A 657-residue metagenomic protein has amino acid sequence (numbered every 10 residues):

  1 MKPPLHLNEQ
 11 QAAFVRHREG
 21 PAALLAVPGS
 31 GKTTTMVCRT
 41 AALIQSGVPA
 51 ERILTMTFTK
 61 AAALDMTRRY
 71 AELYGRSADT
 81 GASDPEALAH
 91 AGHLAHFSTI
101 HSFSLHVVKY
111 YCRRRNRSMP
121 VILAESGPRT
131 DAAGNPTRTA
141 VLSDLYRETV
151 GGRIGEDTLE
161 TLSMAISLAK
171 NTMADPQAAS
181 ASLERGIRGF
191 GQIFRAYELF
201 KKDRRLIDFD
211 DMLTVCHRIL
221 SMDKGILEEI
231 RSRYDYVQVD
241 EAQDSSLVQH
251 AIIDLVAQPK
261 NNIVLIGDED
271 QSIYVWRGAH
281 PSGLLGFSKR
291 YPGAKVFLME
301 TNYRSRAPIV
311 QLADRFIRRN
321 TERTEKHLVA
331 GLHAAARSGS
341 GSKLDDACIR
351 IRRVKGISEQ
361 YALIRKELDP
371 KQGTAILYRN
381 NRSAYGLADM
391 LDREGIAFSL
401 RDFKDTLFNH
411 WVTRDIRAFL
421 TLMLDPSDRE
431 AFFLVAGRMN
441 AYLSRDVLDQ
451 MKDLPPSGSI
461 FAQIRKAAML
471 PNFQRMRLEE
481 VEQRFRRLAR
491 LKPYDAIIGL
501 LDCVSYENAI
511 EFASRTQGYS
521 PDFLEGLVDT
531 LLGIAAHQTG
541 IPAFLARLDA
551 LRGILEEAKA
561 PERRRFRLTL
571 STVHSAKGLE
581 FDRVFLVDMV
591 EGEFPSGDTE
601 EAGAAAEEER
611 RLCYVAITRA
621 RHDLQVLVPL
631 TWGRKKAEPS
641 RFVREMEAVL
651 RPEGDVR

Functional and structural regions predicted by a protein language model:
M1-N116, E228, Q311-D314, T618: P-loop NTPase Walker
P4-R16, G20-L25, A62, H96 (+5 more regions): Conserved helicase NTPase motor core
L24-M36, G293-K295, E300-A397, L424: Helicase P-loop NTPase motor core
A89-L94, R114-I207, Y234, N302: ATP-hydrolysis module of ASCE/P-loop NTPase motor domains, specifically the Walker B Asp-Glu catalytic pair
H96-S104, Q238-E241, I266, N380 (+3 more regions): Conserved helicase core region in the C-terminal RecA-like lobe
K343-D346, D369-P493: ATPase/helicase motor core of nucleic-acid motors
K466-S575, S596, D623, L650-V656: Accessory C-terminal helicase-associated subdomains
L630-R657: Helicase C-terminal subdomain and adjacent C-terminal extension
